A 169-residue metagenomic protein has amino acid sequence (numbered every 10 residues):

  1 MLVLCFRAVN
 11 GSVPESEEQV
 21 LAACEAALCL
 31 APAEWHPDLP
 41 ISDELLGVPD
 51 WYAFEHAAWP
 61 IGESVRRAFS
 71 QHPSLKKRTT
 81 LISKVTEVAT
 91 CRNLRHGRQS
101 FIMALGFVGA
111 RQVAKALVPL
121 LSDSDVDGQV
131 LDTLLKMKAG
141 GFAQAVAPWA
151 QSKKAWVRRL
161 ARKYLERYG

Functional and structural regions predicted by a protein language model:
M1-V13, V20-L21: N-terminal "cap/leader" segments of large eukaryotic alpha-helical scaffolds
L2, W51-R66, A89-T90, L120-S122: HEAT-repeat alpha-solenoid elements in large eukaryotic scaffold proteins
V9, V65, F69-S74, L105 (+4 more regions): Alpha-solenoid repeat junctions
P14-W51, Q71-C91, V108-S122, A139-Q151: Amphipathic alpha-helical scaffolding segments comprising HEAT/armadillo-like alpha-solenoid repeats
A58, G62, R66, R98-I102 (+5 more regions): Hydrophobic core positions within HEAT/HEAT-like alpha-solenoid repeats
I82, Q129, R158-L160: Extended amphipathic alpha-helical coiled-coil/heptad-repeat regions
A139-A143, A147-G169: Eukaryotic acidic, Ser/Thr-rich intrinsically disordered low-complexity regions
